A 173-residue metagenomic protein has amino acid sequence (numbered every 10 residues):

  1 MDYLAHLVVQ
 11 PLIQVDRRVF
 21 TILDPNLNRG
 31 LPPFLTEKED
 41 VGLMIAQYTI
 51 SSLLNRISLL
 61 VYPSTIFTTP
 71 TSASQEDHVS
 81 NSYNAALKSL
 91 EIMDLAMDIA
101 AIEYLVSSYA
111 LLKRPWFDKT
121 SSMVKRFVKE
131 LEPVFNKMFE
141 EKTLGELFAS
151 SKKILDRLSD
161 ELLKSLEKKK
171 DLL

Functional and structural regions predicted by a protein language model:
M1-L173: C-terminal auxiliary extensions adjacent to catalytic cores
